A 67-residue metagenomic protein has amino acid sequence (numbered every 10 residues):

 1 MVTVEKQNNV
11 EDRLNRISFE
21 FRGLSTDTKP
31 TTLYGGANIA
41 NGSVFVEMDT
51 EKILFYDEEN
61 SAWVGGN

Functional and structural regions predicted by a protein language model:
M1-V44, M48-K52, W63-N67: Extracellular/surface-exposed low-complexity repeats and stalk/linker segments enriched in Gly/Pro and small polar
